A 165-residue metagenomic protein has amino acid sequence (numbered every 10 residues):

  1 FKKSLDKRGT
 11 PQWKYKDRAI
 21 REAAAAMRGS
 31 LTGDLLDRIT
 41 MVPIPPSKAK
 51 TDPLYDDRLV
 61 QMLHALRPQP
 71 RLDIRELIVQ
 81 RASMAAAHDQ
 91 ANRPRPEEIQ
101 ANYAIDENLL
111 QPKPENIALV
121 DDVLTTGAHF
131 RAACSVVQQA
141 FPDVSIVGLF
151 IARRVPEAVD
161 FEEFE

Functional and structural regions predicted by a protein language model:
F1-I39, S47-D56, I78-P114: Active-site-facing substrate-recognition patch
D6, P70-D73, T125: Catalytic phosphate/metal-binding cores of nucleic-acid and nucleotide-processing enzymes, i.e., regions that mediate
G29, H64, S135, Q139: Short, well-ordered alpha-helices that flank and scaffold nucleotide-derived cofactor binding pockets
D34-L35, P70, F141: A structural signal for short coil/turn segments at secondary-structure junctions
L54-I74: Substrate-recognition/cap helix-loop segment adjacent to the acidic, metal-dependent catalytic center of Asp-based
I74-E76, G148: A structural preference for short, hydrophobic beta-strand core positions in alpha/beta folds
D89-E165: PRPP/pyrophosphate-binding module of the type I phosphoribosyltransferase fold
